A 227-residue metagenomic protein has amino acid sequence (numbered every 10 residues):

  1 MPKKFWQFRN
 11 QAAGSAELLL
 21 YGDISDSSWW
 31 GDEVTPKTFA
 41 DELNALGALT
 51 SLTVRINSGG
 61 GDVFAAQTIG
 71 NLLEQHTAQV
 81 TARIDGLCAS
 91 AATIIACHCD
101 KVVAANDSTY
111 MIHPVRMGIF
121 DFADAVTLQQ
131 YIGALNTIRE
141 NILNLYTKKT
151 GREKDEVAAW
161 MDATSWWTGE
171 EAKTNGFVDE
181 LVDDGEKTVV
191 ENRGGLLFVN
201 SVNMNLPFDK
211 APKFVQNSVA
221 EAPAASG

Functional and structural regions predicted by a protein language model:
M1-A91, C99-G227: N-terminal organellar transit peptides
